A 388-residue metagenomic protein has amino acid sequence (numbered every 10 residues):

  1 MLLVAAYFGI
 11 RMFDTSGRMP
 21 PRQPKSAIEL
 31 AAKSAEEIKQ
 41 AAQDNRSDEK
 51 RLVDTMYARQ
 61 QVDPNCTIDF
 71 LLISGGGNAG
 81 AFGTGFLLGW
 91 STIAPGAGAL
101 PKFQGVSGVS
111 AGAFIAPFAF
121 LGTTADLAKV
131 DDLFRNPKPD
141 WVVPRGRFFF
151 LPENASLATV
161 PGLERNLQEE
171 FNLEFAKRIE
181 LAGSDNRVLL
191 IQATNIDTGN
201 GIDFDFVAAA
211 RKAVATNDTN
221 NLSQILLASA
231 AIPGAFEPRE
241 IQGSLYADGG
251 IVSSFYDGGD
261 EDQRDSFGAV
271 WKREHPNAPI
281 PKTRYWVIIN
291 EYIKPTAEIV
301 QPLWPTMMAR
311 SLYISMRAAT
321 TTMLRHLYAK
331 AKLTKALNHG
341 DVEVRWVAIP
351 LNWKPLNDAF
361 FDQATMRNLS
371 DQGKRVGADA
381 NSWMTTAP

Functional and structural regions predicted by a protein language model:
M1-Q104, F120-P388: Patatin-like phospholipase
V109-S110: Catalytic nucleophile serine of serine hydrolases, specifically the conserved "nucleophile elbow" pentapeptide
I115-F118: Hydrolases whose catalytic domains are alpha/beta-hydrolase-1, hotdog thioesterase, or metallo-beta-lactamase-like
